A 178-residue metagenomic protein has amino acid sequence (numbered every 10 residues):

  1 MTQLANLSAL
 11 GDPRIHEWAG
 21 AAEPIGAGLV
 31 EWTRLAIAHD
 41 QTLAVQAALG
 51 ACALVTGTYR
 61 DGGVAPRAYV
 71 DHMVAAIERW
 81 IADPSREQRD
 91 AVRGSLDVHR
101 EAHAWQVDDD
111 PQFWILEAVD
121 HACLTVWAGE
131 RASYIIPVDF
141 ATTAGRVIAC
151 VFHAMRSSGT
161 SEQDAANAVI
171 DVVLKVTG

Functional and structural regions predicted by a protein language model:
T2-G178: Structured binding/interaction patches within domain cores
